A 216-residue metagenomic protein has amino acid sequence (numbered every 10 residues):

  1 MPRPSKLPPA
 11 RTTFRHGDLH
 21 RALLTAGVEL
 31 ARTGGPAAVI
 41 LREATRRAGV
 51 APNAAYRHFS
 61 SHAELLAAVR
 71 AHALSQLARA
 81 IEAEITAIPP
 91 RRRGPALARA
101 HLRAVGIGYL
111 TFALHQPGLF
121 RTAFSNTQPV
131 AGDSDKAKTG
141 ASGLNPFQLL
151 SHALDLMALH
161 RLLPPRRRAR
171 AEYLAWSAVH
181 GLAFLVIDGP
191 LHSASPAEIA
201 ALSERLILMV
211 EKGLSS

Functional and structural regions predicted by a protein language model:
M1-D18, I88-P95: N-terminal intrinsically disordered/low-complexity leader segments
A22, T33-E64, A68: Helix-turn-helix
L23-A31, A73, L77, Y109 (+1 more regions): Short hydrophobic clusters on alpha-helical segments that form packing/core surfaces in small helical domains
A31, L66-A73, A80, A123: Alpha-helical DNA-contacting segments of helix-turn-helix folds
E82-L119, A175: Hydrophobic alpha-helical connector segments
A96-L97, G132-L162, A169-Y173, A201-K212: Amphipathic alpha-helical packing segments from all-alpha helical-bundle domains
F112, L156-M157, W176-A194, V210-S216: Amphipathic C-terminal alpha-helical segment
F112-D133, F184-H192: Amphipathic alpha-helical segments used for helix-helix packing
